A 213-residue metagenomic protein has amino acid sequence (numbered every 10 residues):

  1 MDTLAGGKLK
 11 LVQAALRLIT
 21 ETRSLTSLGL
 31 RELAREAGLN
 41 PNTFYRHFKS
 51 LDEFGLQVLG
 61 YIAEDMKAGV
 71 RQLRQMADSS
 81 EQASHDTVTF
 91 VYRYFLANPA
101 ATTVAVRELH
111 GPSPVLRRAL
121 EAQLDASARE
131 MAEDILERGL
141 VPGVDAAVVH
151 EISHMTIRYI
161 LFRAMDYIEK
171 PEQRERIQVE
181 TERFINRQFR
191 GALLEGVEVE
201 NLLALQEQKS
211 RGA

Functional and structural regions predicted by a protein language model:
M1-G6, G143, G196-A213: N-terminal intrinsically disordered/low-complexity leader segments
K10, E21-E53, Q57: Helix-turn-helix
L11-I19, M66, V91: Short hydrophobic clusters on alpha-helical segments that form packing/core surfaces in small helical domains
Q13, V58-D86, A128-I135: Amphipathic alpha-helical linker/stalk segments
S24-R31, G38, L51, V141-V149 (+2 more regions): Short glycine/proline-centered loop/turn elements that form peptide/ligand docking sites
R71-A100, S153, Q178, E182: Hydrophobic alpha-helical connector segments
L96-V115, A132, F162-D166: Amphipathic alpha-helical segments used for helix-helix packing
P114-G139, H150-F162, V179, R183-F189: Amphipathic alpha-helical packing segments from all-alpha helical-bundle domains
